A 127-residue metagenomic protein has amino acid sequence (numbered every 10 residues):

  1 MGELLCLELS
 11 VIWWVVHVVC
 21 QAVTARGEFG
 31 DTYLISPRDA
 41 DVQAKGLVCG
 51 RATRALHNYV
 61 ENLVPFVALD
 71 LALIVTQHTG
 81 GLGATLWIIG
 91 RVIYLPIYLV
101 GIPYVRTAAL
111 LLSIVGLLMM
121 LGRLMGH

Functional and structural regions predicted by a protein language model:
M1-R38: N-terminal signal-anchor transmembrane alpha helix
W13, H57-D70: Core segments of transmembrane alpha-helices that mediate helix-helix packing or line hydrophobic substrate/ligand
R26-G30, H78, P103, G126: Transmembrane helix-loop junctions in multipass membrane proteins, especially transporters and channels
K45-N62: A loop-to-helix transmembrane entry motif
Q77-I88: Structural signature of hydrophobic alpha-helical transmembrane segments
I93-V115: Interfacial loop-to-transmembrane junctions
L118-H127: Juxtamembrane boundary at the C-terminal end of a transmembrane helix
